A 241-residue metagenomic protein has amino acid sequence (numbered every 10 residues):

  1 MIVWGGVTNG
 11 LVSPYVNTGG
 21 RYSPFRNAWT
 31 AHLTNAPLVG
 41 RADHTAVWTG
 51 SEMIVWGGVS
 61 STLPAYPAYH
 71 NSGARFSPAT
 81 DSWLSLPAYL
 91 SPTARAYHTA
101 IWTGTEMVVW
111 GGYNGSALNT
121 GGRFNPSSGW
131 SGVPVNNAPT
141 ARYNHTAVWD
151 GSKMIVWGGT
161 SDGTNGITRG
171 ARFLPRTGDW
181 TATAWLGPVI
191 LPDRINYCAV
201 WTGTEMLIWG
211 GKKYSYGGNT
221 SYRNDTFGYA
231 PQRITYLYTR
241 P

Functional and structural regions predicted by a protein language model:
M1-P241: Kelch-like beta-propeller repeat domains
